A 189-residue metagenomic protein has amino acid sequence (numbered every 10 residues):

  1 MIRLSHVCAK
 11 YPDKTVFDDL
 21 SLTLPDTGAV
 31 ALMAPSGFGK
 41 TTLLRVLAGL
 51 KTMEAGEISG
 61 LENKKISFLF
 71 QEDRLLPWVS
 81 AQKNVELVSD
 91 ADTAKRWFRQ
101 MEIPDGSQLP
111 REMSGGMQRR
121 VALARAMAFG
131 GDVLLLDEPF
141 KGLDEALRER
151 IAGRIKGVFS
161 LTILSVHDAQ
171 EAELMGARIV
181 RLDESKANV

Functional and structural regions predicted by a protein language model:
A48: Helix-to-loop junction immediately C-terminal to a conserved catalytic motif
V79-T93: Q-loop/switch helix immediately C-terminal to the Walker
D92-G106: Conserved ABC ATPase "signature" region
L109-M113, M117: Conserved ABC ATPase signature
L123: Hydrophobic anchor residue at the start of the ABC signature
L134-E138: Catalytic Walker B motif of ABC-type/P-loop ATPase nucleotide-binding domains
S160-H167: Conserved H-loop
